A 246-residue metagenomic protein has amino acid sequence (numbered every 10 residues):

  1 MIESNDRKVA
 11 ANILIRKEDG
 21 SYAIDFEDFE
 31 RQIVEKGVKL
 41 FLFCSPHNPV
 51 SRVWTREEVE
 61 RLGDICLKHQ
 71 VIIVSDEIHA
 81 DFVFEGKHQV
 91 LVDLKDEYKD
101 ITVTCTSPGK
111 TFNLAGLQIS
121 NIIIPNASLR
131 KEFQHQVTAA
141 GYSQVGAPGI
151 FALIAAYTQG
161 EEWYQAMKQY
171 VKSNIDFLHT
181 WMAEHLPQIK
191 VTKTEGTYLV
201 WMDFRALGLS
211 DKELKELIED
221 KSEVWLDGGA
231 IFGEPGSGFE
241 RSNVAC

Functional and structural regions predicted by a protein language model:
M1-C246: PLP-dependent class I/II
